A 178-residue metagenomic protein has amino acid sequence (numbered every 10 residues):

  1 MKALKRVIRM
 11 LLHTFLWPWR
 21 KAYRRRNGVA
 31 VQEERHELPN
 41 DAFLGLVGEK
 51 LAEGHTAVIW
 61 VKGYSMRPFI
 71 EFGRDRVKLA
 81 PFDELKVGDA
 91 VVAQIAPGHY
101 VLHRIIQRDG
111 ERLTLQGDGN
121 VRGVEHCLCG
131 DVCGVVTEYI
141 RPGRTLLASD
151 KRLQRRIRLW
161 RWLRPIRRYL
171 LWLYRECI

Functional and structural regions predicted by a protein language model:
M1-I178: Extended hydrophobic leader/signal-anchor segments used for secretion and membrane insertion
